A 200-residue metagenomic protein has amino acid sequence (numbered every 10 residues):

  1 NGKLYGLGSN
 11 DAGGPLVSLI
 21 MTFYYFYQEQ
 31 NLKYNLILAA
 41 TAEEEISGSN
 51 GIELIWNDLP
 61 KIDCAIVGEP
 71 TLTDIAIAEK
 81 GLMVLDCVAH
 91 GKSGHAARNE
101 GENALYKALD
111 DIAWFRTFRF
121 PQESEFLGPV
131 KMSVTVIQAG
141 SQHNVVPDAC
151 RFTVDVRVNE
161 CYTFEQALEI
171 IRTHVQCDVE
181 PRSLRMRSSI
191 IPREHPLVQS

Functional and structural regions predicted by a protein language model:
N1-L7, Q28-L32: Acidic/His- and Gly-rich active-site-bordering loop/insert found across diverse amide/peptide-bond hydrolases
G2, Y34, D63-C64, V130 (+1 more regions): A structural micro-motif
K3, L82-V84, A149: A generic structural signal for beta-strand entry/edge sites
L4-V17, E102-L105: Short, conserved micro-motifs enriched in small and acidic residues
Y5, I66, S133: Conserved Rossmann-like nucleotide-binding pocket used by diverse enzymes that bind dinucleotide cofactors
G8, A40-A42, V156-V158: Short glycine-centered, acidic/aromatic-flanked micro-motifs in structured strand/loop junctions that mark active-site
A12-V84, V88: Acidic/histidine-rich catalytic neighborhood of metal-dependent amide-processing enzymes
D86-S200: Metal-dependent amide/peptide-bond hydrolase catalytic core, centered on the "pita-bread" metallohydrolase fold
